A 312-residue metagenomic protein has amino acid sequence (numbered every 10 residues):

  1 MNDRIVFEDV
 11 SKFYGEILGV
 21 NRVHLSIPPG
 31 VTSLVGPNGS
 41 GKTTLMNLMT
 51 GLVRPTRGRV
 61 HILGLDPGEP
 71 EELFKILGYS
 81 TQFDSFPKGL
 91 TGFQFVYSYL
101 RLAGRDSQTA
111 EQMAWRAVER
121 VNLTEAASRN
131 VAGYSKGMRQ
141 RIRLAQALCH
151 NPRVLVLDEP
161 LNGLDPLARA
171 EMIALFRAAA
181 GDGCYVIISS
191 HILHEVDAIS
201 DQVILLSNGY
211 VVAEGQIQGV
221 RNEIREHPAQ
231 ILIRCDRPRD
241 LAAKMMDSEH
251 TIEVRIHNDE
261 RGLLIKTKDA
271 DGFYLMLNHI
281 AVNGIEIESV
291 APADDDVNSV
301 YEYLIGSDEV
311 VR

Functional and structural regions predicted by a protein language model:
M1-S11, S307-R312: ABC-family P-loop ATPase nucleotide-binding domain
I5-F7, K12-S207, A213: ABC transporter nucleotide-binding domains
L63, G104, R143, N222-E226 (+3 more regions): A generic structural signal for secondary-structure junctions that act as hinges or helix/strand caps at the edges
F74, V118, R221, Y301-E302: Conserved protein kinase catalytic domain
I173-L264: ABC transporter nucleotide-binding domain
V203-I204, Y303-G306: Short low-complexity, flexible loop/linker segments enriched in glycine and/or proline with clustered acidic
A229-L304, R312: Short, charged/small-residue-rich alpha-helical element at the C-terminal edge of ABC transporter nucleotide-binding
